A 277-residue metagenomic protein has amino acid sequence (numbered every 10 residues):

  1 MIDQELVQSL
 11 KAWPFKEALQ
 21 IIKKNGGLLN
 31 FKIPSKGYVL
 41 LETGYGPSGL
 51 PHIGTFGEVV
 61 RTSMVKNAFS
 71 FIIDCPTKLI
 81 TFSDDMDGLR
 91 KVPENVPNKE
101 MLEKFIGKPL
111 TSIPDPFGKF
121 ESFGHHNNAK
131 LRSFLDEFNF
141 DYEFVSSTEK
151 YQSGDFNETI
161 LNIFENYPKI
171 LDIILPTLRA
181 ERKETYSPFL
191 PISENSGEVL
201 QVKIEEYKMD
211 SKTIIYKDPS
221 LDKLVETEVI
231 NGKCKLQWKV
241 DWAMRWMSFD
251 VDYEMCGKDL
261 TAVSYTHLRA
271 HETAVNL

Functional and structural regions predicted by a protein language model:
I2-E94, A243-V263: N-terminal catalytic cores of NTP/NDP-binding nucleotidyl/phosphoryl-transfer enzymes
P51-I53, N67-I72, P76-K78, V96-F120 (+2 more regions): Non-catalytic, beta-rich accessory domains that mediate macromolecular interactions or localization
H52, G197-V199, T266: Conserved adenylation A10 loop of the ANL superfamily
M86-L102, T159-I160, F164: Charged, often glycine-rich, active-site loop that binds/positions anionic groups
K91-P93, S122, L277: Domain-scale activation on soluble regions of proteins
V96-K108, R132-N139, N231-R245: Short, compositionally biased low-complexity segments
K108-G232: Active-site neighborhoods of enzyme catalytic cores
T266-T273: Conserved small/polar residues in nucleotide/adenosyl-binding loops
